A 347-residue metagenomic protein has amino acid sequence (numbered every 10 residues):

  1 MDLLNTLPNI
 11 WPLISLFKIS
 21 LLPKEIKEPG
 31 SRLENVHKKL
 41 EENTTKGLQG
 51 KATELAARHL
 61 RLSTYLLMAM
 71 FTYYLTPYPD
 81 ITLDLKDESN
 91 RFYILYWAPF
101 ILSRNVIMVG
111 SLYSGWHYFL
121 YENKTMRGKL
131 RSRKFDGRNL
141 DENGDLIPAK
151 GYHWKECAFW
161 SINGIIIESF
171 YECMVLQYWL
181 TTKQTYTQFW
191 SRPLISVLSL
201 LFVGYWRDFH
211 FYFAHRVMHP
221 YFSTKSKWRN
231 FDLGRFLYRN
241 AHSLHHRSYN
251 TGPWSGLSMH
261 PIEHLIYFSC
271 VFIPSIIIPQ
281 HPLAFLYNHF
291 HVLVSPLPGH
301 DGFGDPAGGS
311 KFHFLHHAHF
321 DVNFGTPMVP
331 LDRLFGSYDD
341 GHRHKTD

Functional and structural regions predicted by a protein language model:
M1-C270, G325-M328, D332-D347: Non-catalytic, topology-defining segments of multipass membrane proteins
S258, E263-D347: C-terminal transmembrane module of eukaryotic multi-pass membrane proteins
